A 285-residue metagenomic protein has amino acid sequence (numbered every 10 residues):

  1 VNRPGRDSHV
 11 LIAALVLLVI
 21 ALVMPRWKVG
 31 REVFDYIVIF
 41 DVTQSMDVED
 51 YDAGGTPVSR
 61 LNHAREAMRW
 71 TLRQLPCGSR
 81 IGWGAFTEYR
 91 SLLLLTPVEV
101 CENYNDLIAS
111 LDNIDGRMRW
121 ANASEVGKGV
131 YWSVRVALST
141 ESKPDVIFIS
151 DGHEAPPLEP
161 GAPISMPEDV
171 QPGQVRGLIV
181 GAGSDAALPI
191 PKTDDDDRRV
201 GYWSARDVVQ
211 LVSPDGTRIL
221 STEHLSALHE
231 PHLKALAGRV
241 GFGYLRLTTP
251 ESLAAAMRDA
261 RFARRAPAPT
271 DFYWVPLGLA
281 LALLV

Functional and structural regions predicted by a protein language model:
V1-E32, R258-V285: C-terminal signal-anchor/stop-transfer transmembrane helix together with its immediate cytosolic, Lys/Arg-enriched
K28-Q44: Alpha-helical transmembrane signal-anchor/signal-peptide segments
V33-F34, M46-I81, E99-N103: …and closely analogous acidic/polar surface helices at protein-protein or active-site interfaces in A-domain-like
Q44-S45, E88-S91, G152-A155, G183-A187 (+1 more regions): Solvent-exposed loop/turn segments at secondary-structure junctions within structured extracellular/periplasmic domains
D50-L61, L93-P97, I114-A123, I219-H224 (+1 more regions): Second-shell loop/turn segments in exported
R80-N113, V136-A137, A255-A256: Short beta-strand-loop
L92, D112, R117, A123-L178 (+1 more regions): Exposed acidic/Ser/Thr-rich ligand/metal-binding surfaces
Q171-V285: Von Willebrand factor type A / integrin I
